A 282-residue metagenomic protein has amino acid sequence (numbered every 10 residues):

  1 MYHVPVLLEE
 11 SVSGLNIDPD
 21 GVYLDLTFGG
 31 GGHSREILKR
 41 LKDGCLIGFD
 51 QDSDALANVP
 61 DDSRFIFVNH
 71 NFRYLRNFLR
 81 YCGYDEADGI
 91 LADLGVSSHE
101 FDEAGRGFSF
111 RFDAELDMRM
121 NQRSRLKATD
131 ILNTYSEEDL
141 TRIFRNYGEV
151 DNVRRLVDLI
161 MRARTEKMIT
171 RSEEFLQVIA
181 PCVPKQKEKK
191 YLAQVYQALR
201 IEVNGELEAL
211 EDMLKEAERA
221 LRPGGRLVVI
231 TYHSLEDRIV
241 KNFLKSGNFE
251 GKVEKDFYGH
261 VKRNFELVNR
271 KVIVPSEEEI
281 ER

Functional and structural regions predicted by a protein language model:
M1-R282: S-adenosyl-L-methionine-dependent methyltransferase catalytic core, i.e., the SAM/SAH-binding region
